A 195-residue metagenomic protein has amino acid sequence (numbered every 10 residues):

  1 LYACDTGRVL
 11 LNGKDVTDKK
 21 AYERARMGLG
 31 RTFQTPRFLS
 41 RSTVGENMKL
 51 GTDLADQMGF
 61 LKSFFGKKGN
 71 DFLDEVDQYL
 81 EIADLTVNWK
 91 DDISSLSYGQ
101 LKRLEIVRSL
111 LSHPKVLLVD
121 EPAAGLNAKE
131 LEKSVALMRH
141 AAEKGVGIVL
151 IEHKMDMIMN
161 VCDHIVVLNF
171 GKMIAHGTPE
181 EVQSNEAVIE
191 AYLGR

Functional and structural regions predicted by a protein language model:
L1-R195: Glycine-rich phosphate-binding loops of nucleotide-dependent enzymes
